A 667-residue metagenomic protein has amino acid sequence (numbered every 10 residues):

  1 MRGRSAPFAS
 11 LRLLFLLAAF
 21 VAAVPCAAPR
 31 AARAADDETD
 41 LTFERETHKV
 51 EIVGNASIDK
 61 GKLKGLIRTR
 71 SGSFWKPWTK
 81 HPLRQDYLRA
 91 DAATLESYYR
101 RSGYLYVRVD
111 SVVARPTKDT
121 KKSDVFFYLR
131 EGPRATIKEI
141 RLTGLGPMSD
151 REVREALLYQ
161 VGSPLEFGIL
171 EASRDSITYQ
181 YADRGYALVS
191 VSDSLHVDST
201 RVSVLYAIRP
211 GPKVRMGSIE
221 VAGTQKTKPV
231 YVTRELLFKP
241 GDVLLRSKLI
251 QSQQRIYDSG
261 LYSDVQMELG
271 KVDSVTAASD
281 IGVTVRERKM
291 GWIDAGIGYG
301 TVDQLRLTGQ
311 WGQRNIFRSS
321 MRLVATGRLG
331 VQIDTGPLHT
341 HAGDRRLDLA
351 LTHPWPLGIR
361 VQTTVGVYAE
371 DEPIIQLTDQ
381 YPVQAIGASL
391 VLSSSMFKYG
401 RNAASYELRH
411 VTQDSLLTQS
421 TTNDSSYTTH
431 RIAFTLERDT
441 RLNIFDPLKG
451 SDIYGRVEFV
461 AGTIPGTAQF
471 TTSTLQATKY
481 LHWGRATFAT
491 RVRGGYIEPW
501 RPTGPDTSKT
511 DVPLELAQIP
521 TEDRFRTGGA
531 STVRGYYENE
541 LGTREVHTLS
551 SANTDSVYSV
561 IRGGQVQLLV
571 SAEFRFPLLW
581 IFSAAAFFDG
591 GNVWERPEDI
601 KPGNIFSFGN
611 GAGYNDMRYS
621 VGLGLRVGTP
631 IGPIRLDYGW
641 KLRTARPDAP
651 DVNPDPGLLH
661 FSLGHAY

Functional and structural regions predicted by a protein language model:
R2, R33-L305, Q310, V324-R345 (+5 more regions): Periplasmic polypeptide-binding modules associated with outer-membrane biogenesis and secretion
R2-L16: Bacterial N-terminal signal peptides that target proteins for export
R12-C26: Bacterial N-terminal signal peptides
V24-A35: Signal peptide processing junction and immediate N-terminal pro/mature segment of secreted/exported proteins
D36, P147, L245-Y454, F488 (+5 more regions): Gram-negative/organellar outer-membrane beta-barrel architecture
D258, W292-D294, G298-Q304, T412-F576 (+4 more regions): C-terminal outer-membrane beta-barrel translocator/porin domains of Gram-negative envelope proteins and their
F582-F587, P633-G639: Conserved active-site loop/cleft motifs that coordinate metal ions or position small ligands
P602-N610, Y614-T629: Strand-loop-strand
